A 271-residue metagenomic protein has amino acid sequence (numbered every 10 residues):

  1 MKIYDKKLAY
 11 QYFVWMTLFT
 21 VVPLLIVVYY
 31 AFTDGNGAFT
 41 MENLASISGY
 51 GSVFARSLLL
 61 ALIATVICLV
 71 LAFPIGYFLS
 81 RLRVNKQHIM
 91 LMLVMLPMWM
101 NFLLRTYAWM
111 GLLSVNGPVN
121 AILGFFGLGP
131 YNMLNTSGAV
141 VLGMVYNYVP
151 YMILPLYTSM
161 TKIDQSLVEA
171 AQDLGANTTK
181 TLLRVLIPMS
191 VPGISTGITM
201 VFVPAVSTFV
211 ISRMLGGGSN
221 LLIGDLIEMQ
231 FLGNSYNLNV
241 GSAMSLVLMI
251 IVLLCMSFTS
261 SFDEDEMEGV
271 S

Functional and structural regions predicted by a protein language model:
K2-Y12, F19-V22, I26-Y30, Y157-V168 (+2 more regions): C-terminal transmembrane helix and the adjacent membrane-cytosol boundary/short C-terminal tail of inner/organellar
Y4, M41-G49, V53, F209 (+1 more regions): Interhelical loop and adjacent transmembrane-helix boundary motif in polytopic membrane transport permeases
K6, V14-G51, L112-N116, G218 (+2 more regions): Short membrane-interfacial helix/loop motifs at transmembrane-helix boundaries
L8-A9, I75-L112, V168-E169, L182-L183 (+1 more regions): Cytoplasmic-entry segments and transmembrane alpha-helices of multi-pass inner-membrane transporters
Q11-T20, L96, Y146, M152-M160 (+3 more regions): Transmembrane alpha-helices
V21-Y29, V70-I75, L103-Y107, N116 (+4 more regions): Membrane-embedded alpha-helices of multi-pass transport/permease systems
G49-R81, T178: Transmembrane alpha-helix signature in integral membrane proteins
T106-V145, T179, L215-S219: Membrane-interfacial helix termini and adjacent extracytoplasmic/periplasmic loops of multi-pass transporters
